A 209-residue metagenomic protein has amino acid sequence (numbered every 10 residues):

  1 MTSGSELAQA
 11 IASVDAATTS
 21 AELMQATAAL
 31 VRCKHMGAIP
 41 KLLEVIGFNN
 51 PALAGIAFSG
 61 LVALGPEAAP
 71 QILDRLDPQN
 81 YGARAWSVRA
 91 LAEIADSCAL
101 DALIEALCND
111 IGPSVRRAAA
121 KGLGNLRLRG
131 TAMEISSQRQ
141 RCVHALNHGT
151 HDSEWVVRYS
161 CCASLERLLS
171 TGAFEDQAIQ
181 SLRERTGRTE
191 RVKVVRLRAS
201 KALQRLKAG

Functional and structural regions predicted by a protein language model:
M1-S3, A12, S20-H35, P40 (+8 more regions): Structural detector for internal amphipathic alpha-helices that build alpha-solenoid repeat scaffolds
G47, L76-Q79, A106-C108, R139-Q140 (+1 more regions): Short, intrinsically disordered/low-complexity patches at protein termini and at juxtamembrane boundaries
G82, L100, S137-A145, Q177-R185: HEAT/HEAT-like alpha-solenoid repeats
I104-E105, N147: A subset of signal/propeptide-processing and intrinsically disordered low-complexity segments in secreted/extracellular
N109, G149-H151, T189: Helix-loop junctions that connect tandem helical modules in alpha-solenoid scaffolds
R129-G130, N147-T150: Short, well-ordered secondary-structure micro-motifs
